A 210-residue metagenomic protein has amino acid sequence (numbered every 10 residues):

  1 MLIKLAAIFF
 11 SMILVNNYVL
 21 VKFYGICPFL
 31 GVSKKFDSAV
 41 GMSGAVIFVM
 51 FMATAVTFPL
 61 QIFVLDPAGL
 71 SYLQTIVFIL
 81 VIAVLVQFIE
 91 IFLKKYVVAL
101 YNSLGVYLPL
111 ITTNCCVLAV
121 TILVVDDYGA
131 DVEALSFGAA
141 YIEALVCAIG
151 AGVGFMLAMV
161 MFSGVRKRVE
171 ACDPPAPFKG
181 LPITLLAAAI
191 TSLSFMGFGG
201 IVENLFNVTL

Functional and structural regions predicted by a protein language model:
M1-A6, P59-Y72, I122-L145: Helix-coil boundary and interhelical linker segments in multi-pass alpha-helical membrane proteins
K4-V19, G69-I82, L145-A158: Structural signature of hydrophobic alpha-helical transmembrane segments
A7-V15, V46-M52, I79-F88, T113-V120 (+2 more regions): Hydrophobic core segments of alpha-helical transmembrane domains in multi-pass membrane transport and ion-translocation
F23-C27, G31, E90-V98, Y107-L108 (+1 more regions): Generic transmembrane alpha-helix signature in multi-pass membrane proteins, especially transporters/channels
F23-S38, V86-L100, F162-D173: C-terminal ends of transmembrane helices
D37-F48, Y72-F78, L100-I111, P177-I183: Cytoplasmic-side transmembrane-helix entry/capping segments in multi-pass membrane proteins
I62-V106: Ordered, amphipathic secondary-structure segments that act as subunit-interaction surfaces in large macromolecular
F137-L210: C-terminal transmembrane helix-loop-helix hairpin of multi-pass membrane proteins
